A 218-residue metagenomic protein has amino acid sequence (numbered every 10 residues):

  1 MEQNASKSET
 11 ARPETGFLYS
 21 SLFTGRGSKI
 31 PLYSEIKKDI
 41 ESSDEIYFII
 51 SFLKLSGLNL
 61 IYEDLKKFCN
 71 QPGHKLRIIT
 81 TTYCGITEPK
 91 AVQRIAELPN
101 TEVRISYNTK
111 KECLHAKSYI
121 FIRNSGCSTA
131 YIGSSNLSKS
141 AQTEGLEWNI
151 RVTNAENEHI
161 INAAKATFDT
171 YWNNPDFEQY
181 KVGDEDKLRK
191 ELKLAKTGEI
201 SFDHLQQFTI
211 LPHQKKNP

Functional and structural regions predicted by a protein language model:
M1-K216: PLD/PLD-like phosphodiesterase catalytic module centered on the HKD motif
